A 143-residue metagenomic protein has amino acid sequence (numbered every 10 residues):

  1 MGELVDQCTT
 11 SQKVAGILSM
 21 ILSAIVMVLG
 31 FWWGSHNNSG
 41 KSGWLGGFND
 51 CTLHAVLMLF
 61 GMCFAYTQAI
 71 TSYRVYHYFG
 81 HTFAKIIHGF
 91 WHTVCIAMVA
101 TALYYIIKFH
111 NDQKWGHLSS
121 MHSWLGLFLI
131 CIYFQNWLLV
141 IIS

Functional and structural regions predicted by a protein language model:
M1-S143: Membrane-embedded alpha-helical bundles that constitute the cytochrome b-like, heme-associated redox core of multi-pass
